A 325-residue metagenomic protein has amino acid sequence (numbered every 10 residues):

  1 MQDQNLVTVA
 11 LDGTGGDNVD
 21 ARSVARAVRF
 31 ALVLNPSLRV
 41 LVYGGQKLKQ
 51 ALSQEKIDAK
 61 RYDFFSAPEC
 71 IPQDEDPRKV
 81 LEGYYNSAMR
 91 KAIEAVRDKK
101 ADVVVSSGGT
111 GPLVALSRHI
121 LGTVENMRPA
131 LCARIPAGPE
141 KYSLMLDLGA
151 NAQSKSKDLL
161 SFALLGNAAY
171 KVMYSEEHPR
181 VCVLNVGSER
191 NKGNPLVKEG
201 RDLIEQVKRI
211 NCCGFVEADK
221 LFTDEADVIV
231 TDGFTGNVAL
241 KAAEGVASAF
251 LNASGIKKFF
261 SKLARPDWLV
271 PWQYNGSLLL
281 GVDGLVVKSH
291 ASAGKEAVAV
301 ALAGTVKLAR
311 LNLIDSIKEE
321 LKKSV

Functional and structural regions predicted by a protein language model:
M1-N5, D12, V33-L34, K56-I57 (+10 more regions): Solvent-exposed alpha-helices and their adjacent loops that cap or buttress functional pockets in soluble metabolic
M1-Q50: N-terminal phosphate-binding or glycine-rich loops at protein starts, especially the Walker A/P-loop of NTPases
D17-R26, K49-A51, N86-K99, V103-S117 (+7 more regions): Short glycine/serine/threonine-rich phosphate/pyrophosphate-binding segments that cradle anionic phosphate groups
V19, L34, A152-G214, D227: Glycine-rich phosphate/diphosphate-binding loop of Rossmann-like nucleotide-binding domains
S23, L41, R118-M145, E225-I229 (+1 more regions): Glycine-rich phosphate/nucleotide-binding loop
L38, R61-D63, S143, I210-C213: Short, conserved active-site loop motifs that form the nucleotide-linked donor/cofactor pocket
I57-A101: Phosphate/nucleotide-donor binding subsite
A95-V114, S188, K192, V197-P266: Glycine-rich phosphate-binding loop
